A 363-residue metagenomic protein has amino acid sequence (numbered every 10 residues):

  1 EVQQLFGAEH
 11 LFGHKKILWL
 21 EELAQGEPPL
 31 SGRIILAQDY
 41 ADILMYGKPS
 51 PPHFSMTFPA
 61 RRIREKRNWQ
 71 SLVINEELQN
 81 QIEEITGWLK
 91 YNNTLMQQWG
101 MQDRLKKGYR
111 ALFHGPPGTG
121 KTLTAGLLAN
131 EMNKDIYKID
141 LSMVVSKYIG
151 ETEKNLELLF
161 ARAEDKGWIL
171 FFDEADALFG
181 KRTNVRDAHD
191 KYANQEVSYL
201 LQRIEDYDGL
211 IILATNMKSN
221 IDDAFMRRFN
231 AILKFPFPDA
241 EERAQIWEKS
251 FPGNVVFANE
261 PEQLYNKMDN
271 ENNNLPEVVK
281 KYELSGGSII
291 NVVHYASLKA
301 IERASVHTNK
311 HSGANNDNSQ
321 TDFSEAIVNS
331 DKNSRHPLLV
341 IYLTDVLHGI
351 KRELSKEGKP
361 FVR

Functional and structural regions predicted by a protein language model:
E1-F6, G118, L354-R363: Charged/polar, low-hydrophobicity segments characteristic of intrinsically disordered regions and flexible loops
E1-N93, K107-G108, V279, E302-V306 (+1 more regions): AAA+ P-loop ATPase mechanoenzymes
V2-H10, K15, W19-E21, N133 (+5 more regions): A broadly tuned preference for mixed-charge, low-complexity surface segments
F6-E9, G13, E157-F160, L201 (+1 more regions): Short, well-ordered alpha-helical packing segments
G26-P28, R64-K66, I136, L213 (+6 more regions): Short, functionally important structural connectors and interaction interfaces within domains
L72-N273, E277-V278: Walker A/P-loop NTP-binding motif of AAA+ ATPase domains
R227-R228, E241, Q245-R363: C-terminal alpha-helical "lid" subdomain
